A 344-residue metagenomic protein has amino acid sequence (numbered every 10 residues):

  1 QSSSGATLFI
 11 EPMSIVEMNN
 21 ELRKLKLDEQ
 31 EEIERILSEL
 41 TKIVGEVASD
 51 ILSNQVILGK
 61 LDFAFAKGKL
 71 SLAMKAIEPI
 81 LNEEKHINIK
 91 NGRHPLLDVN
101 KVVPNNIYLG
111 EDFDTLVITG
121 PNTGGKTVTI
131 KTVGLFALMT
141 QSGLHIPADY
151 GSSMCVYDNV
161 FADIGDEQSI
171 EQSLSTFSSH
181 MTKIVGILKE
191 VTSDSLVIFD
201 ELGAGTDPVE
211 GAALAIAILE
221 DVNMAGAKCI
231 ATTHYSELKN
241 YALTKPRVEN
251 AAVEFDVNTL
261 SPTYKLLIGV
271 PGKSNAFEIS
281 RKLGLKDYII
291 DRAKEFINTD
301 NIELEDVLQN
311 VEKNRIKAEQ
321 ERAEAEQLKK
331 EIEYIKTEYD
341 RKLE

Functional and structural regions predicted by a protein language model:
Q1-S49, K101-V103, D112-D114: Switch/coupling subdomain of P-loop NTPase systems
S3-T7, L22, L37-V47, I118-T123 (+3 more regions): Short hinge/gating elements
A6, I10-M13, K42, S49 (+5 more regions): Primarily heptad-repeat coiled-coil rod domains in cytosolic scaffolding/tethering proteins
E17, E21-K24, D28, S53 (+3 more regions): Charged, amphipathic alpha-helical oligomerization/scaffolding segments
K26, D62-F65, L188, R315 (+1 more regions): A structural signal for well-ordered alpha-helices, especially hydrophobic packing surfaces of coiled-coils
E31-I77: Charged, surface-exposed helical/loop "interaction arms" that form contiguous linear patches used for dimerization
N82-N314: ATPase nucleotide-binding head domains, primarily ABC-like/P-loop NTPase cores
A318, R322-E344: Terminal-proximal interaction/regulatory segments of ATP-powered molecular machines
